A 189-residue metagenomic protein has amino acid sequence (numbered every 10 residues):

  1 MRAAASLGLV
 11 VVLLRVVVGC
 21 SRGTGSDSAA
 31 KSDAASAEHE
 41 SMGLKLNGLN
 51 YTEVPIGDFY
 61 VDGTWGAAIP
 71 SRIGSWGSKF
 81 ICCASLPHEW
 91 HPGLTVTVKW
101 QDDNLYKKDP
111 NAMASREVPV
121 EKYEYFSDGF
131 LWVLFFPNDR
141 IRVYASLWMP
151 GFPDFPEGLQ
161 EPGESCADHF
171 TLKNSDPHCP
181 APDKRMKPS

Functional and structural regions predicted by a protein language model:
M1-V18: Sec-dependent bacterial lipoprotein signal peptides
V18, F80-I81, E164, P177: Extracellular secreted precursors and ectodomains with disulfide-bonded cysteine-rich loops/domains
C20-G23: Bacterial signal peptide processing site
S26, V54, H88-E89, L172 (+1 more regions): Secreted/processed peptides and extracellular or luminal domains of membrane proteins
A35-T64: Short, surface-exposed binding/anchoring microloops in extracellular/periplasmic proteins
H39, E89-H91, F126: Surface-exposed coil/turn segments at beta-strand junctions on protein surfaces, enriched
F59-L105: Tryptophan-paired
D102-S189: Beta-strand-rich cores of mature extracytoplasmic or soluble domains
